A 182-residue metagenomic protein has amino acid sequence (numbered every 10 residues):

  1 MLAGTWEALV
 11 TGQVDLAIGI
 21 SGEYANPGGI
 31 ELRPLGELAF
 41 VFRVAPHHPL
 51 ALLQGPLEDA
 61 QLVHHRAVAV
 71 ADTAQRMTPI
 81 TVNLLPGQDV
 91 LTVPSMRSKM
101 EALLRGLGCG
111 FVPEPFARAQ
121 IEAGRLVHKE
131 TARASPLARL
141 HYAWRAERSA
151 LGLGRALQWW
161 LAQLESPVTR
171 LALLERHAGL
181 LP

Functional and structural regions predicted by a protein language model:
M1-N26, R176-L180: Central regulatory/effector-binding core of bacterial HTH transcription factors
N26-L107, V112-L137, L151-G154, Q158-P182: C-terminal regulatory
L140-R145: A short beta-strand structural signal in non-transmembrane regions
R148: Catalytic strand-loop-helix junctions within cyclic-nucleotide turnover domains
